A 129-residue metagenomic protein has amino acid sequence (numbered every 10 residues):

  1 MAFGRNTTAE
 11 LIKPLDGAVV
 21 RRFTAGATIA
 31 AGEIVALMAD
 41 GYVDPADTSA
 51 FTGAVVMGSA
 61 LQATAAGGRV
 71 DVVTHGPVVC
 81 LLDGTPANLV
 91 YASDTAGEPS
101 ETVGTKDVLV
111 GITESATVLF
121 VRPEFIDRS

Functional and structural regions predicted by a protein language model:
A2-S129: Glycine-anchored, exposed beta-strand/edge motif detector
